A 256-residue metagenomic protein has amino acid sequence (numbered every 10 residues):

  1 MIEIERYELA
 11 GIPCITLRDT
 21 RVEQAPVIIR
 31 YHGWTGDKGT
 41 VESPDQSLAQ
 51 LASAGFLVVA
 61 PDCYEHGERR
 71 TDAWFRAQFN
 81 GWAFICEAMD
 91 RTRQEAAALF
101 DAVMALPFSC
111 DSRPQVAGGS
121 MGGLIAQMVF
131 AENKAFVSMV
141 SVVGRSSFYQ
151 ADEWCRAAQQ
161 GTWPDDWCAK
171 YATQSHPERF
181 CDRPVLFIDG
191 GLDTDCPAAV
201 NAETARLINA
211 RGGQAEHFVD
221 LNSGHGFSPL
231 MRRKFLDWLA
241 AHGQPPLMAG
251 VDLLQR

Functional and structural regions predicted by a protein language model:
P13-I15, T20-C63: Short, surface-exposed "cap/lid" segments of acyl-processing enzymes
W34, D62-R69, R145, S223: Short beta-to-alpha linker loops that shape the active-site pocket of alpha/beta-hydrolase fold enzymes
D62, A117, V140-V143, I188 (+1 more regions): Alpha/beta-hydrolase-fold catalytic nucleophile elbow
Y64-D90: Cap/lid segment of the alpha/beta-hydrolase catalytic domain
N80-P107: Alpha/beta-hydrolase active-site loop
A97-Q160: Primarily recognizes the serine-hydrolase "nucleophile elbow" in alpha/beta-hydrolase and SGNH/GDSL folds
Y149-A210: The feature captures the conserved acid-bearing segment of alpha/beta-hydrolase catalytic domains
A205, N209-R256: C-terminal catalytic histidine-bearing segment of alpha/beta-hydrolase fold enzymes
